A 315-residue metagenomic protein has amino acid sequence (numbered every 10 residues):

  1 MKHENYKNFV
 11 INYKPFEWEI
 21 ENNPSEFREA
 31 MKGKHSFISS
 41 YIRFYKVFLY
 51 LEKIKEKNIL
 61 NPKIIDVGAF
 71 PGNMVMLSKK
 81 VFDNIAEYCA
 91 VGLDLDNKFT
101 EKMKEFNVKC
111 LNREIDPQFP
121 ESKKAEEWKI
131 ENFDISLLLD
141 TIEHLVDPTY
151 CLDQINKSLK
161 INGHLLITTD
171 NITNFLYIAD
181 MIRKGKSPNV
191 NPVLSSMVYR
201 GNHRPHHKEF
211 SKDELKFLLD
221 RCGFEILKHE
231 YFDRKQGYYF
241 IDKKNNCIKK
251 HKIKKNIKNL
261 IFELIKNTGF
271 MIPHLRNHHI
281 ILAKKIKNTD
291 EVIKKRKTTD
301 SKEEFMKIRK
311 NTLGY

Functional and structural regions predicted by a protein language model:
K2-I42, N73, V146-S158, H164-Y315: S-adenosyl-L-methionine-dependent methyltransferase catalytic module, highlighting the catalytic core
Y45-K53, L60-M181, I281-K284: Conserved SAM-binding loop
K55-N58, T312: Short, flexible helical or helix-coil boundary motifs
N58, K129, P273-L275: Short, flexible hinge/linker loops that cap or flank conserved catalytic cores
